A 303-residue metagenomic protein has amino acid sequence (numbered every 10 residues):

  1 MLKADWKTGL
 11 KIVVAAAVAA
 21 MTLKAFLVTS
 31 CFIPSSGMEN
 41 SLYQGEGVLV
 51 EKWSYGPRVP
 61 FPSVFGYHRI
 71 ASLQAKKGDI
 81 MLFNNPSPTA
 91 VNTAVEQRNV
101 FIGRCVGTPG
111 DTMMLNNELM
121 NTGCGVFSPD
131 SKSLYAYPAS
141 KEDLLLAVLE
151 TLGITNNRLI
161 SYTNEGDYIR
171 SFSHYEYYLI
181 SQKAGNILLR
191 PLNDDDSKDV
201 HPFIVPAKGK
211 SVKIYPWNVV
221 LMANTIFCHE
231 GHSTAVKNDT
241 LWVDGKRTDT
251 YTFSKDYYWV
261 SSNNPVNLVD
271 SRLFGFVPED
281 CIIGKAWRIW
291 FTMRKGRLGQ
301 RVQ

Functional and structural regions predicted by a protein language model:
M1-K7: Short, Lys/Arg-rich N-terminal segment immediately upstream of the first membrane anchor
L2, Q44-Q303: Soluble "head" domains of membrane/secretory-pathway proteins
T8-V28: Hydrophobic membrane-insertion alpha-helices, especially the h-region of bacterial N-terminal signal peptides
A16, A20, S30, P34-S35 (+2 more regions): Small-side-chain structural scaffolding
A25, S30-P34, T234-N238: Short charge-dense sequence patches
V28-G47: Alpha-helical transmembrane signal-anchor/signal-peptide segments
